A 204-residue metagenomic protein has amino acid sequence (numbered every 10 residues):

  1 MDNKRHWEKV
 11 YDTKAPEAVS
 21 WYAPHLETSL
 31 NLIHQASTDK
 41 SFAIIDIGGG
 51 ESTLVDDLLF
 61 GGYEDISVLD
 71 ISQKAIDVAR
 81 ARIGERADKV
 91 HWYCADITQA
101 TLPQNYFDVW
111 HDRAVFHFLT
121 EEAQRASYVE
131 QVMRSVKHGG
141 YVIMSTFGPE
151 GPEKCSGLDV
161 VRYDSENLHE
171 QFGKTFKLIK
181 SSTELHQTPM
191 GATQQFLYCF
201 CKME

Functional and structural regions predicted by a protein language model:
M1-N105, L119-S135, G140-E204: Class I (Rossmann-like) S-adenosyl-L-methionine-dependent methyltransferase catalytic domain, capturing the SAM-binding
D108: Conserved acidic residues
H111: A conserved beta-strand element that flanks and buttresses the S-adenosyl-L-methionine
A114-F118: Short catalytic micro-motifs in class I SAM-dependent methyltransferases
